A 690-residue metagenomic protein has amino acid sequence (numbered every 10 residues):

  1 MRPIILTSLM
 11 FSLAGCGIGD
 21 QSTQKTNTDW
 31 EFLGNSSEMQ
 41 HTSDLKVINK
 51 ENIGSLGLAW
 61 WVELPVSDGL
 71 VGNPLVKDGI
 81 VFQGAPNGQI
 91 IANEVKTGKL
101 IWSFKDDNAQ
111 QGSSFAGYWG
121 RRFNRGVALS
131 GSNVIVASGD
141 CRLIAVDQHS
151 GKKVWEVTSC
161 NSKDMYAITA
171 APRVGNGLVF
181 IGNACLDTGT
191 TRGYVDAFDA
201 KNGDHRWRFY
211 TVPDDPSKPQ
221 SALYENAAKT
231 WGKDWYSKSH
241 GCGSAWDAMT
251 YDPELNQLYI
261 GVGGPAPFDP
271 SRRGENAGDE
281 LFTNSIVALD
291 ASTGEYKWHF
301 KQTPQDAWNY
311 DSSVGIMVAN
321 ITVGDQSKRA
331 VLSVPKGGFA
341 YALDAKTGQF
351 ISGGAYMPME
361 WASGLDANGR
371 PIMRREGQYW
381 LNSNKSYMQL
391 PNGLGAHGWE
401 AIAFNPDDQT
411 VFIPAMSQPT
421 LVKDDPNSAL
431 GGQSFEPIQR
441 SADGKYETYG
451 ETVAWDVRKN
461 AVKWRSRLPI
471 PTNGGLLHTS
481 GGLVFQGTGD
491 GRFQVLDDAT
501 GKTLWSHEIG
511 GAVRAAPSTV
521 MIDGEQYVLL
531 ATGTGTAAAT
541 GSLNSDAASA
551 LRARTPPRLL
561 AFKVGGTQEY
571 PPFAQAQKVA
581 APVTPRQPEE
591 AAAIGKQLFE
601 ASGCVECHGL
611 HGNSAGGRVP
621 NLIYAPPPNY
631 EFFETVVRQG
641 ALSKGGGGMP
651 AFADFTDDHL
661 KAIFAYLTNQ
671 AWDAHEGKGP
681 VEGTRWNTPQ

Functional and structural regions predicted by a protein language model:
Q21-A59, D215-E225, R374-G377, S441-A442 (+1 more regions): Blade/loop signatures of beta-propeller domains
N27, F32-N35, S114, F573-Q597 (+3 more regions): Flexible coil segments in periplasmic/lumen-exposed cytochrome c-class electron-transfer proteins
N27-G34, S67-Q89, A116-L143, A167-T188 (+6 more regions): Repeat-blade elements of multi-bladed beta-propeller folds
V62-N73, S103-A128, E156-A171, Y210-A248 (+9 more regions): Extracytoplasmic beta-rich repeat domains
V95-T97, D147-S150, A200-N202, A291-T293 (+4 more regions): Short loop/turn segments that connect beta-strands within beta-propeller blades
I181-G193, I260-E280, S417-K445, G533-L551: Short, conserved, GDST-rich strand-edge loop motifs in beta-rich repeat architectures
S518-Q577: Blade-level signature of beta-propeller repeat domains, shared across WD40, Kelch, NHL, RCC1 and BNR/Asp-box propellers
K596, G609-Q639, G648-A651: Gly/Gly-Pro-rich "capping" loops immediately C-terminal to redox-active cysteine motifs in periplasmic/lumenal
